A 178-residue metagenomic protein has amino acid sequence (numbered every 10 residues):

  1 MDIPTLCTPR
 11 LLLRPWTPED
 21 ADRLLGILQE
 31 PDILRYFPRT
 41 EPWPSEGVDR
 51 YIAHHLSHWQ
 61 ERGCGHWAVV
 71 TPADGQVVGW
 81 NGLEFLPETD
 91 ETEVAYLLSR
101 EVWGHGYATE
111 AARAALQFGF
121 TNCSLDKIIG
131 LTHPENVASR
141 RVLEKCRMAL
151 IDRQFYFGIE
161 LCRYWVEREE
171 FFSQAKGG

Functional and structural regions predicted by a protein language model:
M1-Y36, A53, H66-G178: Acyl-donor (CoA/ACP) binding surface of acyl/acetyltransferases
R39-P42: Short glycine-enriched, charge-decorated loop/helix-capping segments at active-site entrances that position
P44-G63: Active-site rim helix/loop that mediates acceptor-substrate recognition in acyltransferases
